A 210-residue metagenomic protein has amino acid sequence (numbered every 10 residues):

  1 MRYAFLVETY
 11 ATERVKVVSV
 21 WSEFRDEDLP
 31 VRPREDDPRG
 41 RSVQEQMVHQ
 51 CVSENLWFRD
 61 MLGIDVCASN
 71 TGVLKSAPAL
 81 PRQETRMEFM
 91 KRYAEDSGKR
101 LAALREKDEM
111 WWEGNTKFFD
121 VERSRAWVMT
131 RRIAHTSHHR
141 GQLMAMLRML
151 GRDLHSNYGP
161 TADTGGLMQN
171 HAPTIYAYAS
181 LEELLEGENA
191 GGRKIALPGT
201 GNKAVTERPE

Functional and structural regions predicted by a protein language model:
M1-E8, R82-M90, T130-I133: Active-site rim elements
V7-V18, L29-K75, K117-E210: Short, contiguous alpha-helical
Y10, R14, W21, Y93-L101: Hydrophobic alpha-helical core bundles mediating ligand binding, dimerization, or RNAP-core interactions
F24-D26: Membrane-proximal, proline-rich intrinsically disordered regions
D60, D65-K107: Helix-adjacent hinge/juxtasegments
L104-F119: Acidic catalytic patch
